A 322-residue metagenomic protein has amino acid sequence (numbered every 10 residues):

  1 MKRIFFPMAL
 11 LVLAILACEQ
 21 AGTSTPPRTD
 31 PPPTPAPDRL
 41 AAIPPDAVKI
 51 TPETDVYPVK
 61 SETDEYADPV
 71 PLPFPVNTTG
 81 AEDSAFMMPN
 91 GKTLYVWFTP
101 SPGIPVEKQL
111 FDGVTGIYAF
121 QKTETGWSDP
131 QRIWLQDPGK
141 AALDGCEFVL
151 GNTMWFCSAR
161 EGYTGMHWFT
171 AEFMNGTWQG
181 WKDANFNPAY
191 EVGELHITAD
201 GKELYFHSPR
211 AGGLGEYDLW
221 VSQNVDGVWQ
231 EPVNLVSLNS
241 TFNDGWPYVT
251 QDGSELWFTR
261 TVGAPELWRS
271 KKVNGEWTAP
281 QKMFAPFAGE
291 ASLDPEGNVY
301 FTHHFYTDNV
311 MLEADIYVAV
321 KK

Functional and structural regions predicted by a protein language model:
M1-I4: Positively charged n-region of N-terminal signal peptides that target proteins for export
I15-A17: C-terminal motif of bacterial Sec signal peptides marking the signal peptidase cleavage site
E19-A21: Bacterial signal peptide processing site
S24-P32: Ser/Thr/Pro/Gly-rich low-complexity linker/stalk segments immediately outside membranes or between
P31-K322: Short, conserved micro-motifs composed of acidic
